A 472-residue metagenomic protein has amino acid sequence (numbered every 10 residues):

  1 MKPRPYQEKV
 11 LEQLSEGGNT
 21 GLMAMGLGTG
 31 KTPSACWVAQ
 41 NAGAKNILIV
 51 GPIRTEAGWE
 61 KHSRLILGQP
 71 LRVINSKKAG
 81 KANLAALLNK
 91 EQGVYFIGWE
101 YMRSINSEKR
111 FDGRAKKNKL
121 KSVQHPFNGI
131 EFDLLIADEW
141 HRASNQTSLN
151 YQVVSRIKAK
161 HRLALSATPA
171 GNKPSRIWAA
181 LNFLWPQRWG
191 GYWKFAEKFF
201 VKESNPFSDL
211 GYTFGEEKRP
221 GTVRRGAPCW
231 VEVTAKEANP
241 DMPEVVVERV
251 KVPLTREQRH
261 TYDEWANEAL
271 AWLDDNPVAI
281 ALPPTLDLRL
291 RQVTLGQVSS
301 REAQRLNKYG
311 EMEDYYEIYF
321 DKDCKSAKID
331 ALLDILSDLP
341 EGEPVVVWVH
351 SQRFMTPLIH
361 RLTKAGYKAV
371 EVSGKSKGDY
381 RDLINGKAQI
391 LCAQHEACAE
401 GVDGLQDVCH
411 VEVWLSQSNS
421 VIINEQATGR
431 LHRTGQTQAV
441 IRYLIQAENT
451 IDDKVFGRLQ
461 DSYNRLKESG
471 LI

Functional and structural regions predicted by a protein language model:
M1-K2, S15-T20, G26-T29, S34-G43 (+3 more regions): Conserved Helicase C-terminal RecA-like lobe
G26-G28, K160-P174: Conserved helicase ATPase motor motifs in RecA-like P-loop NTPase domains
T32, R103-N106, N172-P174, R353-I359 (+2 more regions): SF2 helicase motor core recognition
S34, A44-L65, K173-R176, H350-Q352: Conserved Walker A/P-loop ATP-binding site and its immediately adjacent core in helicase/helicase-like ATPase domains
T55-K78, L184: Conserved helix-turn-beta segment of the N-terminal RecA-like "Helicase ATP-binding" lobe in SF1/SF2 helicases
K81-Y95, G378-L391: Conserved motor-coupling elements within RecA-like helicase/translocase cores
F96-S104, K121-E131, S144, L149-K160 (+6 more regions): Inter-lobe coupling linker of SF2 helicases/translocases
N419-I472: A conserved SF2-helicase RecA2
